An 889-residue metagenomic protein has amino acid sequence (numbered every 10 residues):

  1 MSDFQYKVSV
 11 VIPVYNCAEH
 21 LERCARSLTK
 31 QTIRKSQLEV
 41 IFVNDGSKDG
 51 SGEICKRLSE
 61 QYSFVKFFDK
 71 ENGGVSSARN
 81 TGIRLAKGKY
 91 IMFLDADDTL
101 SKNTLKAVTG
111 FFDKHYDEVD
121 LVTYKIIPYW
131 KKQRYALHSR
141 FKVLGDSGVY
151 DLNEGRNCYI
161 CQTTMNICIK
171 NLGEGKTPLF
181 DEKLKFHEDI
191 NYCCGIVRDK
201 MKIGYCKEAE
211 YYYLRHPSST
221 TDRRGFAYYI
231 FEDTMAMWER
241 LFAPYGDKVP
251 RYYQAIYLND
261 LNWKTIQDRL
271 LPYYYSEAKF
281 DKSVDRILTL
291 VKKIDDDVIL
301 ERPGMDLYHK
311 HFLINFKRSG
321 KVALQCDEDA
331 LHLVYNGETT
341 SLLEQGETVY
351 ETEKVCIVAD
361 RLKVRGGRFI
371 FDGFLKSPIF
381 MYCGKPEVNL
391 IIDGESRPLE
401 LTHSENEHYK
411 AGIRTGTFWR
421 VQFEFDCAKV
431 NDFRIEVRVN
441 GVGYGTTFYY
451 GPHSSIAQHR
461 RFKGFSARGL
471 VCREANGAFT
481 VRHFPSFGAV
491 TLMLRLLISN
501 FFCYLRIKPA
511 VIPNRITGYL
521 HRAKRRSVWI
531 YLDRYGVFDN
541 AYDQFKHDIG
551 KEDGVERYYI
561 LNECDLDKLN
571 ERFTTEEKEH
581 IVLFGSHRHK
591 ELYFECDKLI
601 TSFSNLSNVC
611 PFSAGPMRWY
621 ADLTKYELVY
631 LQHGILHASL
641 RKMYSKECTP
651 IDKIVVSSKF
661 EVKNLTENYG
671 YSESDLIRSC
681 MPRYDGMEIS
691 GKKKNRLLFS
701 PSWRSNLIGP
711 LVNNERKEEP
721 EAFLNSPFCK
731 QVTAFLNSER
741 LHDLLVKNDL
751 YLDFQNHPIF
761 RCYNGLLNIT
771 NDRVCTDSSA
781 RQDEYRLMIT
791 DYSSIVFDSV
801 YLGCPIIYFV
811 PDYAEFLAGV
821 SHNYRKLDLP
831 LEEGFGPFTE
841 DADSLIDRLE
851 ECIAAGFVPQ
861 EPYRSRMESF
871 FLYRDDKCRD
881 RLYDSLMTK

Functional and structural regions predicted by a protein language model:
C17-Q31: Short, well-formed alpha-helical segments that are part of the catalytic scaffolds of diverse glycosyltransferases
S27, N44-E53, G74: A conserved acidic beta->alpha catalytic loop
K70-A86: Glycine-rich, basic loop-to-helix element that forms the pyrophosphate-binding segment of sugar-nucleotide handling
I91: Short aromatic/hydrophobic "clamp" motif used to bind/position activated sugar donors
N103-S139: Conserved donor NDP-sugar-binding/catalytic core segment of glycosyltransferases
K248, Q254, G536-F545, I549 (+3 more regions): Conserved catalytic-core segment of nucleotide-activated headgroup transferases in glycan assembly
F371, Y409, Y519-L520, R526-M687: Active-site and donor-binding regions of nucleotide-sugar-utilizing enzymes
E673, G765-N771, S794-F870: Catalytic binding pocket for nucleotide-activated donors in carbohydrate/polymer assembly enzymes
